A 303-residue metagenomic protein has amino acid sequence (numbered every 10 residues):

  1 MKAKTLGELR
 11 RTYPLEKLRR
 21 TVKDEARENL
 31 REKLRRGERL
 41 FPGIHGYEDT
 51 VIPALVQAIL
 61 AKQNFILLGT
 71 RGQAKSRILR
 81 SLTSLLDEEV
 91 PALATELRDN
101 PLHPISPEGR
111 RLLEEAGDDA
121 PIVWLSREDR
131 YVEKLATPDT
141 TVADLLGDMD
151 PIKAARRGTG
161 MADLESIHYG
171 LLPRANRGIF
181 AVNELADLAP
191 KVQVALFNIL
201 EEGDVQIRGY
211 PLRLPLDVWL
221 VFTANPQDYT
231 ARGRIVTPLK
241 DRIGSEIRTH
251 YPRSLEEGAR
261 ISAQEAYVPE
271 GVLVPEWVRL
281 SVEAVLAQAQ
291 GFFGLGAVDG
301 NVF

Functional and structural regions predicted by a protein language model:
K2-S254: Conserved ASCE/P-loop NTPase catalytic core
A3, T12-N29, R232-R234, E246-V302: Conserved C-terminal "switch" segment of AAA+ ATPases
I78, V302-F303: Residue-level detector of well-ordered alpha-helical segments, enriched for hydrophobic/aromatic packing positions
